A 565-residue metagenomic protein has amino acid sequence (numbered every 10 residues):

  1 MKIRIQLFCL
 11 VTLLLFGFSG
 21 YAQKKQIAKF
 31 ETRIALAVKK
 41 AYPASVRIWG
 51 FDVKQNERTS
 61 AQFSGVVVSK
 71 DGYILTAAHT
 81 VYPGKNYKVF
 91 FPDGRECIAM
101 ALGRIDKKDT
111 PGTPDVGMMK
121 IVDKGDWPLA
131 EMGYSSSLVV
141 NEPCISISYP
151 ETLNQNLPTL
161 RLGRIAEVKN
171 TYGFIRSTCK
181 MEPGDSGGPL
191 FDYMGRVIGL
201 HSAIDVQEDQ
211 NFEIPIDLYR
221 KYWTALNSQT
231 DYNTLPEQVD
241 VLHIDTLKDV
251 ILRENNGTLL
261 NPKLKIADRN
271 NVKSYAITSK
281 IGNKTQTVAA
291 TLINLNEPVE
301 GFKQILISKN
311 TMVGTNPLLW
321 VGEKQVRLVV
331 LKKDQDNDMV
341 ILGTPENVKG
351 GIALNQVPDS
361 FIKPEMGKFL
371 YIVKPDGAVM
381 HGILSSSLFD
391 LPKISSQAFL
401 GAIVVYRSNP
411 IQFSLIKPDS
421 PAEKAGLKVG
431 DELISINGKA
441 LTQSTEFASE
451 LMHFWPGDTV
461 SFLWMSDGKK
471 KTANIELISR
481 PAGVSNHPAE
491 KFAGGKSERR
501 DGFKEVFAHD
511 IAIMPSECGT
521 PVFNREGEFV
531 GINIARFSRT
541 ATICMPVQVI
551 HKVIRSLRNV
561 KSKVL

Functional and structural regions predicted by a protein language model:
M1-K24: Bacterial Sec-dependent N-terminal signal peptides
Q23, K29, R33-A37, D106-D109 (+9 more regions): Flexible, gly/ser-rich surface segments that form the specificity/activation loops bordering the active-site cleft
Q23-S64, I74-A77, N86, V116 (+6 more regions): N-terminal activation segment of mature serine protease catalytic domains
S60-Q62, S69-P114, I121-K124, V206 (+8 more regions): Catalytic-histidine neighborhood of serine endopeptidases, predominantly the chymotrypsin-like S1/PA family
V66, K180-H201, K363, E423-K424 (+3 more regions): Catalytic nucleophile loop of clan PA
G133-Y134, Q229-L264, G382-L415, E476-K504 (+1 more regions): PDZ/PDZ-like peptide-tail recognition elements
D192-L259, E526-L565: C-terminal subregion of chymotrypsin/trypsin-like serine protease catalytic domains
I204-Q207, S387-I394, K417-P421, G426-F447 (+1 more regions): Short glycine/proline-centered loop/turn elements that form peptide/ligand docking sites
